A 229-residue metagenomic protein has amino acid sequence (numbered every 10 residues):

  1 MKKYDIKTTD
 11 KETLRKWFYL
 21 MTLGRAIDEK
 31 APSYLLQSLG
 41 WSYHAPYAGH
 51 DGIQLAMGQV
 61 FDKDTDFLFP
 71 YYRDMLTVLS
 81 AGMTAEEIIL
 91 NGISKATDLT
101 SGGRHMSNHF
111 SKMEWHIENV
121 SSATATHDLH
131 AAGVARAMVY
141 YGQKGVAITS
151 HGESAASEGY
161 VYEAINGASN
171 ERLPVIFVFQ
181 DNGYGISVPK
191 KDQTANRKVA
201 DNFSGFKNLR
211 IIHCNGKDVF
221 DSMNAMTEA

Functional and structural regions predicted by a protein language model:
M1-D5, K112-E114, K207-I211: A short small-residue
M1-Y43, K63: Cofactor-/ligand-binding subdomain signature composed of acidic, glycine-rich, tryptophan-containing flexible loops
K3, K16, I148-S150, Y184-I186: A short, structure-level motif marking secondary-structure boundaries and short turns
T8-R15, R25, Y47, D51 (+4 more regions): Electropositive phosphate-/nucleotide-binding environments in soluble metabolic enzymes
T22, A26, A131, Y162 (+2 more regions): A broad detector of short, well-ordered amphipathic alpha-helices that serve as recognition/interaction surfaces
E29-E171, P189-F206: Cofactor-binding active-site loop characterized by glycine-rich and histidine/acidic residues
P174-V175: Short, proline-centered helix/strand-breaking motifs
F179-A229: Thiamine diphosphate
